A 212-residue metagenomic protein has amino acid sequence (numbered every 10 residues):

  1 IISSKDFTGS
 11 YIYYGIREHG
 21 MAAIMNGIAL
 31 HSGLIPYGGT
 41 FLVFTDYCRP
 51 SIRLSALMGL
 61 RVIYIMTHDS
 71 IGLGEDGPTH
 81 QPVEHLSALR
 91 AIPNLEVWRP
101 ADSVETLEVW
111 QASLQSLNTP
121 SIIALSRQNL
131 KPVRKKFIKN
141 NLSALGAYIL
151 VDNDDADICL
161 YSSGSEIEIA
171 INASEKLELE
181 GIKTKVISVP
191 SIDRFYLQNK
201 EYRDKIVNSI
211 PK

Functional and structural regions predicted by a protein language model:
I1-A124, N129-K131, S188, N199 (+1 more regions): Thiamine diphosphate
G72-P78, T106, Q115-K212: Thiamine diphosphate
